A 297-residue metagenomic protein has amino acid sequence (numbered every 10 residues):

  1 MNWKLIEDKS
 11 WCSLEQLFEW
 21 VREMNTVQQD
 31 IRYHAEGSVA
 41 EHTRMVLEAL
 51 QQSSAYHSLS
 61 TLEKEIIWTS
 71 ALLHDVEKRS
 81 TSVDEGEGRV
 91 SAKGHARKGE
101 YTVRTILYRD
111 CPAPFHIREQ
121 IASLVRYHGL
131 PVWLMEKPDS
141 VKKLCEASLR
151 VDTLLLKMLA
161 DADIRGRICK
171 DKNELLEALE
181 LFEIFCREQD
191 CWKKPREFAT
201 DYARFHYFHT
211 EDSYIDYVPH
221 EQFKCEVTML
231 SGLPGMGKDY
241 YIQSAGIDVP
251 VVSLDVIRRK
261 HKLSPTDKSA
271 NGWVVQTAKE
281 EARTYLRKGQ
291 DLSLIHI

Functional and structural regions predicted by a protein language model:
M1-E85: Acidic/His-rich, divalent-metal-binding segments that scaffold phosphate/diphosphate chemistry
Q51-A178: Divalent metal-dependent catalytic cores for phosphoryl transfer on phosphate-bearing substrates
K170-R196: Interdomain "pre-motor" coupling segment immediately N-terminal to P-loop NTPase/helicase cores
Q189-Q222: N-terminal pre-Walker A segment at the start of P-loop NTPase domains
F223-V227, G289-Q290: Pre-Walker A (Motif I) flank of P-loop NTPase domains
V227-S244: Glycine-rich phosphate-binding P-loop
Y240-Q290: Conserved substrate/cofactor phosphate-moiety recognition/catalytic segment in nucleotide-dependent phosphotransferases
H296-I297: Conserved small/polar residues in nucleotide/adenosyl-binding loops
